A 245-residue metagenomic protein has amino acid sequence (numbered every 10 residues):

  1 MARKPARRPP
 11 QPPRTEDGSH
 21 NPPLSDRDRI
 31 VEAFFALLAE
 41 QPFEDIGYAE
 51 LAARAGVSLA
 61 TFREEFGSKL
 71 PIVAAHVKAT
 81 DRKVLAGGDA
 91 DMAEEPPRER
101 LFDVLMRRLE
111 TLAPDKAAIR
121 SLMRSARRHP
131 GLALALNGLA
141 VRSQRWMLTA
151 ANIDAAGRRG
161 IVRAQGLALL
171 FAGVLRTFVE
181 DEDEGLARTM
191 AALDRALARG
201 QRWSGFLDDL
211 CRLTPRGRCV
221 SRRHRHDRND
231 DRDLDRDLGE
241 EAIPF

Functional and structural regions predicted by a protein language model:
A2, R29, L37-A75: Helix-turn-helix
A2-P10, E180-F245: C-terminal peripheral helix-coil segments that are non-catalytic and often amphipathic
D17-I30: Short, Lys/Arg-enriched anionic-surface-contact patches
R29, E50, D103, S121 (+2 more regions): Amphipathic alpha-helical interaction segments
A75, D89-S121, R128, G138: Hydrophobic alpha-helical connector segments
V77-L85: Short, basic, alpha-helical segments at the C-terminal edge of helix-turn-helix-like DNA-binding modules
P130-I153, I161-G173, A191: Amphipathic alpha-helical packing segments from all-alpha helical-bundle domains
I153-R158, T177-A187: Inter-helical turn/loop segments and adjacent helix faces that build the functional surface of alpha-helical bundle
